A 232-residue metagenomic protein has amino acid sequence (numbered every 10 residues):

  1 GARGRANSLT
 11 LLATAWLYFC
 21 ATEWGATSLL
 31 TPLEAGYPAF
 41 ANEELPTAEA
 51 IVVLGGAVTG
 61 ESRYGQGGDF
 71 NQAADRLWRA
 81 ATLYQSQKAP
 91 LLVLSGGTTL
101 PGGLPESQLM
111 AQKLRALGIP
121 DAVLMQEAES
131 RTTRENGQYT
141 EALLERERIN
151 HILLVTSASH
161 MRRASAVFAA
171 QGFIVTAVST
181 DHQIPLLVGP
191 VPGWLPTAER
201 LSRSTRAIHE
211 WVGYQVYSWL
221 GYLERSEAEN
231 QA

Functional and structural regions predicted by a protein language model:
G1-G4, G25-S28, P32-L33, S204-E227: A transmembrane-helix-recognition feature enriched in membrane-embedded lipid enzymes and envelope glyco-/phospholipid
R3-N7, N42-E44: Short, glycine- and charge-enriched coil/turn segments that flank and shape catalytic ligand pockets
N7-E23: Hydrophobic membrane-insertion alpha-helices, especially the h-region of bacterial N-terminal signal peptides
T14, R200-R203, A207: Conserved acidic
F19-A198, S204: A structural signal for short, hydrophobic/glycine-enriched beta-strand patches
E229-A232: Short, solvent-exposed mixed-charge patches
